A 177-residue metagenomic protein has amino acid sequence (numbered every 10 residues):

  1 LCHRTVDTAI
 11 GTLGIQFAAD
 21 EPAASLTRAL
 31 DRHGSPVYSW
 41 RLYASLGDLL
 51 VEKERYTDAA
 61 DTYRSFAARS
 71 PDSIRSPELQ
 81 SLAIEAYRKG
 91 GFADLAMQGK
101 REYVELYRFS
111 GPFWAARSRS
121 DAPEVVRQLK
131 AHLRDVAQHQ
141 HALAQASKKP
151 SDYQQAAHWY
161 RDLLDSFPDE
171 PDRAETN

Functional and structural regions predicted by a protein language model:
L1-N177: Acidic, polar-rich low-complexity tracts and alpha-helical solenoid repeat scaffolds
